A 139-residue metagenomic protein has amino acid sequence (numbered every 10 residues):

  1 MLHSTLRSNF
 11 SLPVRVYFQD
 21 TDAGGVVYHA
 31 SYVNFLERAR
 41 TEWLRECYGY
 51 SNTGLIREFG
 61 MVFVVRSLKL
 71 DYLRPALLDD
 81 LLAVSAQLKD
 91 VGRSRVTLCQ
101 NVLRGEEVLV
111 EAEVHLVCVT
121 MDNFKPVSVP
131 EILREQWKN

Functional and structural regions predicted by a protein language model:
L2-H3, N9-L12, P75-L78, K89-N139: HotDog/MaoC-like acyl-thioester-processing domains
L2-R66, M121-N139: Hot-dog-fold acyl-thioester-processing enzymes
L44-T97, L109-V110, V117: Hydrophobic beta-strand-centered segment that forms part of the acyl-chain substrate-binding groove
